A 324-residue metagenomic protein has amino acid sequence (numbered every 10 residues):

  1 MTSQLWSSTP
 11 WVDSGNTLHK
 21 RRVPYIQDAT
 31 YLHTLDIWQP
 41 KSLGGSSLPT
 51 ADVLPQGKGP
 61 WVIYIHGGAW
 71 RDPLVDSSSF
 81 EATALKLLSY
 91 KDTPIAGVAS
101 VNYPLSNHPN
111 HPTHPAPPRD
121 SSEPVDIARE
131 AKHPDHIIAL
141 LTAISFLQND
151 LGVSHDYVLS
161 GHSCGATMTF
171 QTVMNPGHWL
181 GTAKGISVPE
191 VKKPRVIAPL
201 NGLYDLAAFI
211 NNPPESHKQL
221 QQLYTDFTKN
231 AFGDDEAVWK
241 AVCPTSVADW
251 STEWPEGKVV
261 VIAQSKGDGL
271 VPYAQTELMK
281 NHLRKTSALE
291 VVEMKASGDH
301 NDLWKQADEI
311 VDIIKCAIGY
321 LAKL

Functional and structural regions predicted by a protein language model:
T2-G57: N-terminal cap/lid segment of alpha/beta-hydrolase-fold proteins
T9-V12, Q27, L203, A208-S251: Mobile cap/lid helix-loop segments that gate and shape the active-site cleft of serine hydrolases
K41-T93: Short, surface-exposed "cap/lid" segments of acyl-processing enzymes
G68, A99-P109, L203, G298-D299: Short beta-to-alpha linker loops that shape the active-site pocket of alpha/beta-hydrolase fold enzymes
L87-P112, P117-D120: Conserved alpha/beta-hydrolase
H114-L151: Alpha/beta-hydrolase active-site loop
T142-P213: Primarily recognizes the serine-hydrolase "nucleophile elbow" in alpha/beta-hydrolase and SGNH/GDSL folds
A263, G267-L324: C-terminal catalytic histidine-bearing segment of alpha/beta-hydrolase fold enzymes
